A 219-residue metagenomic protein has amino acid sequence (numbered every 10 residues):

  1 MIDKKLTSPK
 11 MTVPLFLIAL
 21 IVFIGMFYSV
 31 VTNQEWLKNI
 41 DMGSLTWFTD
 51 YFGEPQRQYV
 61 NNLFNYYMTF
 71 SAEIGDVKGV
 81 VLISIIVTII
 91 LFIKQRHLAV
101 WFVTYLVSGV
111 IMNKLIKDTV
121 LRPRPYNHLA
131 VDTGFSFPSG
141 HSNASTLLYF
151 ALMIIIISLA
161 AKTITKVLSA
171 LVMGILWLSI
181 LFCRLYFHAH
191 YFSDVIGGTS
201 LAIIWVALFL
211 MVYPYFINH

Functional and structural regions predicted by a protein language model:
M1-V77, V120-H128: N-terminal transmembrane-helix/juxtamembrane module of multi-pass inner/ER membrane proteins
D3-L6, P125-H219: Membrane-embedded catalytic cores of phosphoryl/pyrophosphoryl-handling enzymes
P9-K10, Y66, Q95, A99 (+3 more regions): Hydrophobic, aromatic-rich alpha-helical transmembrane segments and their membrane-interface anchor motifs
T12-F16, H97-Y105, L168-V172, G197: Alpha-helical transmembrane segments of integral membrane proteins
F27-T32, L45, A72, N113-K117 (+4 more regions): Membrane-water interface at transmembrane helix exits
T49, L82-T163: Membrane-interface loops
Y67-G75, K114-K117, K162-L171: Short, amphipathic, aromatic/basic-enriched membrane-interface segments that mark the entry/exit of transmembrane
